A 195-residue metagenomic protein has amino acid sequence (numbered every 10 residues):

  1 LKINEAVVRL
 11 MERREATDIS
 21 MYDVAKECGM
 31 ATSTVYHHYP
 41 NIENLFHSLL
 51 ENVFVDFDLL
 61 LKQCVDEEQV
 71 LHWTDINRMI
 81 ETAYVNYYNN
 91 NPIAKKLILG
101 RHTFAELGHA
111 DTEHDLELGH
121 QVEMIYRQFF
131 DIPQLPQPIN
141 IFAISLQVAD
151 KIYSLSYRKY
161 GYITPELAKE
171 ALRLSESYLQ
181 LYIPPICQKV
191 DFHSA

Functional and structural regions predicted by a protein language model:
K2, A6, L10-N44, S48: Helix-turn-helix
I3-M11, V53, F57, Y84 (+1 more regions): Short hydrophobic clusters on alpha-helical segments that form packing/core surfaces in small helical domains
M11, F46-V53, I98, H114 (+1 more regions): Alpha-helical DNA-contacting segments of helix-turn-helix folds
M21, E51-L61: Short, basic, alpha-helical segments at the C-terminal edge of helix-turn-helix-like DNA-binding modules
K62-N89: Hydrophobic alpha-helical connector segments
R78, T82, N86-Y87, E106-D131 (+3 more regions): Amphipathic alpha-helical packing segments from all-alpha helical-bundle domains
Y87-E106, K151-Y157: Amphipathic alpha-helical segments used for helix-helix packing
K96, Q128-S175, P185-A195: Hydrophobic/aromatic-rich alpha-helical bundle segments in the mid-to-C-terminal region
